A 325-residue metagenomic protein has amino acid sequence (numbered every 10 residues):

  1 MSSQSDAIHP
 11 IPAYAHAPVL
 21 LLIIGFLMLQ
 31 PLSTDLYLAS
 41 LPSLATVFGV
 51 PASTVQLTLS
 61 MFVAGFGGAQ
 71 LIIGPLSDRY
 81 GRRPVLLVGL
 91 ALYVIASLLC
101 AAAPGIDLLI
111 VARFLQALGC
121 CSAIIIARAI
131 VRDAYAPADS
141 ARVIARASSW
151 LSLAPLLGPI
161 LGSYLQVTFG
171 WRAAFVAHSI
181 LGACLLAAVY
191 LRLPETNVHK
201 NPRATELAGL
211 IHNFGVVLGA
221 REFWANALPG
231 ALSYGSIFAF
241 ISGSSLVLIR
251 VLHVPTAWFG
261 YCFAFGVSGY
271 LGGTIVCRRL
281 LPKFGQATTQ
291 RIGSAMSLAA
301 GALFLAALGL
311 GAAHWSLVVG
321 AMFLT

Functional and structural regions predicted by a protein language model:
D6-P12, P194-A227: Juxtamembrane intracellular "pre-TM" segments in multi-pass secondary transporters
V47-G49, G81, A102-L108, G119 (+2 more regions): Helix-breaking motifs and short loop linkers at transmembrane-helix boundaries and internal kinks in secondary membrane
G68-D107: Conserved MFS/SLC helix-loop-helix module at the cytosolic interface between two early adjacent transmembrane helices
P84-L98, S179, T289-F304: Structural signature of the two symmetry-related core transmembrane helices
L92-L99, D107-L115, S316-L324: Paired small-residue
P104, L108, A145-L191: Helix-loop-helix hairpin linking two adjacent transmembrane segments in secondary transporters
A112-L153: Cytoplasmic helix-loop-helix junction between adjacent transmembrane helices in 12-TM secondary transporters
Q290-T325: C-terminal transmembrane helical hairpin of 12-TM major facilitator-type secondary transporters
